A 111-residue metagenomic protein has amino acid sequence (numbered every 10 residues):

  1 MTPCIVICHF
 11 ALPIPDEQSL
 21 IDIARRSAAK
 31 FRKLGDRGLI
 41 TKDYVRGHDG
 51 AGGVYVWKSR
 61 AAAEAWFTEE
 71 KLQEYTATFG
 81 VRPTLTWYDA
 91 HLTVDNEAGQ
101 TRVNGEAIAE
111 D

Functional and structural regions predicted by a protein language model:
M1-G50, R60-T68, F79-D111: Short S/T/G/P-rich N-terminal loop/turn motif that feeds into the first structured element of a domain
Q73-F79: Short arginine-rich
